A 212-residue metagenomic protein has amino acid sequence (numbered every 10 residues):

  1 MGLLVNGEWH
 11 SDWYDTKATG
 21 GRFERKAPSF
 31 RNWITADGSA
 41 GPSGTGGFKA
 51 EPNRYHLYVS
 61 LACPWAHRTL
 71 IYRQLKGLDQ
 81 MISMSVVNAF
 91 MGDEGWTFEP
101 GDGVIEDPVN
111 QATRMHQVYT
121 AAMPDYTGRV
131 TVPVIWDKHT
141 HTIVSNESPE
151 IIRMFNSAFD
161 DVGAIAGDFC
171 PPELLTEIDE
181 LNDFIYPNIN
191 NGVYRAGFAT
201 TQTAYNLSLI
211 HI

Functional and structural regions predicted by a protein language model:
M1-K49, N53: N-terminal regions that are enriched for targeting/export leaders and immediately downstream pro/stem segments
T19-R25, I34, G95, A199-Q202 (+1 more regions): Domain-scale activation on soluble regions of proteins
G46-M91: Local sequence-structure signature of Cys/Sec-based thiol-disulfide redox active-site neighborhoods
V59-P64, N88-M91, Y119, W136-T140 (+2 more regions): Short, flexible loop/turn elements at secondary-structure junctions
F90-N110: Charged, often glycine-rich, active-site loop that binds/positions anionic groups
N110-V134: Structural micro-motif
D137-T201: The first long alpha-helix at the start of the GST-like C-terminal all-alpha domain
I210-I212: Conserved small/polar residues in nucleotide/adenosyl-binding loops
